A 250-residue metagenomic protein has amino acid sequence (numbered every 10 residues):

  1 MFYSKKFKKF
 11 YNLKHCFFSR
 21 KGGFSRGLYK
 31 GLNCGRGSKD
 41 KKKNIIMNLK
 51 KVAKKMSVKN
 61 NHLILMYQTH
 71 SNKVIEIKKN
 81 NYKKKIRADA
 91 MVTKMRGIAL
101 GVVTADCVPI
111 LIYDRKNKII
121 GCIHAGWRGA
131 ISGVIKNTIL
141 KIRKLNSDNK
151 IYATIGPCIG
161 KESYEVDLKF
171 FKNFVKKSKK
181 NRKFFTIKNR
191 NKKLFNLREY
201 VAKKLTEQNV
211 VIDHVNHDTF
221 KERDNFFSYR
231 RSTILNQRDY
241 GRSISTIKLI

Functional and structural regions predicted by a protein language model:
M1-I250: Active-site microenvironment for binding and transforming phosphate-containing groups
